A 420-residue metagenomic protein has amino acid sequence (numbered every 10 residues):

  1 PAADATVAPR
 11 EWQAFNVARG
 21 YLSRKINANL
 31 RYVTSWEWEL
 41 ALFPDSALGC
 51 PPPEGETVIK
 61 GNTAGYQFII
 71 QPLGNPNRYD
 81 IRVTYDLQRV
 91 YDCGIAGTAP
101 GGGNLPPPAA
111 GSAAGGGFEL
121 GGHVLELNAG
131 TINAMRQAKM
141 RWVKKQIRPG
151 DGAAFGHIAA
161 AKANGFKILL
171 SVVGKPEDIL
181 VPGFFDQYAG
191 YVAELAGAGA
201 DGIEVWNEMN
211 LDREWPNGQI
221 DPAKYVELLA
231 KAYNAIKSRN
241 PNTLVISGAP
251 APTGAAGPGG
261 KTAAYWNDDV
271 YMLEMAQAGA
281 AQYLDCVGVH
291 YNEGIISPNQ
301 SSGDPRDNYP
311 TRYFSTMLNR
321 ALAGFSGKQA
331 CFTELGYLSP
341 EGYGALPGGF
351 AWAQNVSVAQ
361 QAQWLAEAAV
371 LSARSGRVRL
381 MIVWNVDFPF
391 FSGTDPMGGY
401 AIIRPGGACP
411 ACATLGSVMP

Functional and structural regions predicted by a protein language model:
P1-L22, G97-E119: N-terminal low-complexity, Pro/Thr/Ser-rich intrinsically disordered segments that act as propeptides or flexible
D4-L48: Short, non-transmembrane alpha-helical segments in secretory-pathway proteins
L30-V83: Exposed beta-strand-loop-beta-strand "reactive/processing" segments of non-cytosolic proteins
P76-G102: A short, surface-exposed interaction/processing loop segment used at functional sites
G103-G150: Boundary/entry segment of secreted carbohydrate-active catalytic domains
E119-V124, R141-I147, K167-V173, D201-W206 (+5 more regions): Structural recognition of the beta-strand scaffold that forms the well-ordered cores of secreted hydrolase catalytic
F155, A159, A163-F166, L170-P176 (+5 more regions): Noncatalytic carbohydrate-binding groove/subsite architecture in carbohydrate-active enzymes
Y191-V205, D269-V287, S372-V378: Structural recognition of alpha->loop->beta junctions
